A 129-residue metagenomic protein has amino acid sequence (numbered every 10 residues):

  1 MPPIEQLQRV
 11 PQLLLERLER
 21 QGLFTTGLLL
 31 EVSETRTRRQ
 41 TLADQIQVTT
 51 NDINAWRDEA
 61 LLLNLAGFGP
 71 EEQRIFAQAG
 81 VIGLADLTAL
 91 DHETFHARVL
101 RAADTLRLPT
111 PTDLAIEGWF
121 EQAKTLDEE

Functional and structural regions predicted by a protein language model:
M1-E129: C-terminal extensions
